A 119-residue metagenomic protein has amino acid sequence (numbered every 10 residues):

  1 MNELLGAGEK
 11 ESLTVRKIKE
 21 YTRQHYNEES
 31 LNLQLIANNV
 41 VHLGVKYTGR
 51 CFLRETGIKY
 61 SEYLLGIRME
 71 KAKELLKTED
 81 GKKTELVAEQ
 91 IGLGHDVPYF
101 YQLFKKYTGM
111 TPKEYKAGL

Functional and structural regions predicted by a protein language model:
M1-K17, R54-E62, G66: Short, Lys/Arg-enriched, Trp-marked, Pro/Gly-tolerant hinge/linker segments that flank
N2-L5, K19-N32, F52, T56 (+2 more regions): Basic, amphipathic alpha-helical hairpins
K10, N32-L35: Short acidic alpha-helical/loop segments enriched in Asp/Glu that coordinate divalent cations
T22-H25, N39, G66: Recognition helices and adjacent regulatory flanks at domain boundaries
L35-Y63, Q90-T111: Basic/polar phosphate-binding segments, predominantly the helix-turn-helix DNA-binding elements of transcriptional
R54-H95, A117-L119: Terminal helix-turn-helix DNA-binding modules in bacterial transcription factors
